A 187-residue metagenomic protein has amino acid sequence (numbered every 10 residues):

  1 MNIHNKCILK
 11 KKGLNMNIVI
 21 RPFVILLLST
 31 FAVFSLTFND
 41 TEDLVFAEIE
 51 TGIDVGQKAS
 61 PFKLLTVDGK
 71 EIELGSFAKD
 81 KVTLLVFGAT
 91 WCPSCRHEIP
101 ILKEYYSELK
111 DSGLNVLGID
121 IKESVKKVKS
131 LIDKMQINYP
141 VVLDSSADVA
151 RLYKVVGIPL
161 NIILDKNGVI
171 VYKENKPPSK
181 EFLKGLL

Functional and structural regions predicted by a protein language model:
M1-P61, L187: N-terminal targeting signals for export/organelle localization
K63-T83: A short beta-strand-turn-helix
V67-G69, K79, T90, I121-S124 (+3 more regions): Solvent-exposed coil/turn segments that connect beta secondary-structure elements in extracytoplasmic/periplasmic
K81-T83, F87-W91, G157: Short pre-active-site segment immediately N-terminal to redox-active cysteine/selenocysteine motifs in thiol-based
V86, G118, I162-I163: Hydrophobic beta-strand core positions in alpha/beta domains
F87-E104: Conserved redox-active cysteine motifs that mediate thiol-disulfide chemistry, especially di-cysteine Cys-X(1-2)-Cys
H97, S107-S146, I158: Conserved segment of the thioredoxin-like fold in thiol-based oxidoreductases
S130-I137, D144-L187: Thiol/disulfide oxidoreductase modules built on the thioredoxin-like
